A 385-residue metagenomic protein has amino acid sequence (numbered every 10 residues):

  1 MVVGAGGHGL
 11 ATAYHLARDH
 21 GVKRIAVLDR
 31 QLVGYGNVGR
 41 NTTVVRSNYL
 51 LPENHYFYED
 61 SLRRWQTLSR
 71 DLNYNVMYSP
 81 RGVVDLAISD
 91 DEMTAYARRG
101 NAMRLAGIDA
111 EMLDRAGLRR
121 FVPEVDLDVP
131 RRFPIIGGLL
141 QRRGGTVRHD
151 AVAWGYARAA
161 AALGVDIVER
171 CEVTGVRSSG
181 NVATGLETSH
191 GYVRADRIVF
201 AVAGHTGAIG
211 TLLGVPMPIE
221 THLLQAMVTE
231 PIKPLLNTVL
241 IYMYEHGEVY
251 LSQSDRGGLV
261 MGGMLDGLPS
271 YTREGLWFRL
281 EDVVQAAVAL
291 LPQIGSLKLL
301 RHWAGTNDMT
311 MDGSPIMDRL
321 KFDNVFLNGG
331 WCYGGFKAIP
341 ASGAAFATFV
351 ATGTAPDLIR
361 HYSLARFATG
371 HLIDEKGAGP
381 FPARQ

Functional and structural regions predicted by a protein language model:
M1-V27: N-terminal Rossmann-like FAD-binding beta1-loop-alpha1 element of flavoenzymes
H8, V33, H205: Conserved Rossmann-like nucleotide-cofactor binding loop
Y14-R18, A26, N41-V45, T67 (+6 more regions): Active-site substrate-recognition segment that forms the wall of the catalytic cavity or substrate channel
T42-E124, E248-Y250, F278, A286-V288: Dinucleotide-binding Rossmann-like beta1-alpha1 core, especially the glycine-rich loop that anchors the ADP
T67, S79, I88-E169, G175-V182 (+1 more regions): Flavin (FAD/FMN) cofactor-binding and adjacent substrate-gating region of FAD-dependent oxidoreductase domains
G138-A159, A203-H205, R279-A286, W331 (+2 more regions): Mid-domain beta-loop-alpha active-site segment that forms a flexible, acidic cofactor/metal-binding surface
V288-Q385: C-terminal catalytic lobe of FAD-dependent flavoproteins
